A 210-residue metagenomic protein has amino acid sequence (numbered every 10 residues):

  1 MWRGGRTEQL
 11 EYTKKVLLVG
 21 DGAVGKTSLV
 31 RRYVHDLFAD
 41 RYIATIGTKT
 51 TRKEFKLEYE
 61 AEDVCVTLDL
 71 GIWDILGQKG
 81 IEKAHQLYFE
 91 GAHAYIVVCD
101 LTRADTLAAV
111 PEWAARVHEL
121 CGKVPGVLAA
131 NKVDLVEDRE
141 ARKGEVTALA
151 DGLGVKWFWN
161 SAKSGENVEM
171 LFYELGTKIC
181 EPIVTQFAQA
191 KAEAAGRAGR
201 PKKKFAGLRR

Functional and structural regions predicted by a protein language model:
M1-A23, T27, R31, H35 (+3 more regions): Conserved P-loop small GTPase signature centered on TRAFAC-class small GTPases
H35-I43: Post-Walker A helix-loop "phosphate-sensing" segment adjacent to the P-loop in P-loop NTPases
V66-E82: Switch II (G3) loop of P-loop NTPases
I72-D74, I96-D100, V127-N131, N160: Conserved beta-strand segments of the P-loop GTPase G domain that flank and frequently precede/overlap
G80-A84, T106, E145, N167: Short acidic active-site motifs
I81-R103, R116-L120: Inter-motif core of Ras-like GTPase G domains
Y95, A104-T106, D138-A141: Conserved N-terminal glycine/acidic-rich loop preference
